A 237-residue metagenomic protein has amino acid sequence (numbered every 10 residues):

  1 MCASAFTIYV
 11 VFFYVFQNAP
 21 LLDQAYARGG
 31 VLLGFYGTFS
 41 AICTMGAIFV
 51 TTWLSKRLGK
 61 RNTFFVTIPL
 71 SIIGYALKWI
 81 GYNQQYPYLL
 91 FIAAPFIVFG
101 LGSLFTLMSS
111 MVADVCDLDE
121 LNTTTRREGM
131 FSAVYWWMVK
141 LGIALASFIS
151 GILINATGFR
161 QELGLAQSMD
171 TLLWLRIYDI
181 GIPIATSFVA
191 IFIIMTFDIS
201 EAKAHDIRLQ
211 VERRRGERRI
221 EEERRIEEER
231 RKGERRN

Functional and structural regions predicted by a protein language model:
M1-E223, G233-R236: Membrane-embedded alpha-helical bundles of multi-pass transporters/translocases, especially carrier/permease families
